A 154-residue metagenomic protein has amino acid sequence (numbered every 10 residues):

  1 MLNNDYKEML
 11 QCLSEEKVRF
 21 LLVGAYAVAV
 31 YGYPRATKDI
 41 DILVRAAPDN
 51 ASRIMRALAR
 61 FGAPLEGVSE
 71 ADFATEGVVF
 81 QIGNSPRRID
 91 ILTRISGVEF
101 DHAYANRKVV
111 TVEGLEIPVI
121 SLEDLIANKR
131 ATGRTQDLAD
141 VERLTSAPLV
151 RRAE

Functional and structural regions predicted by a protein language model:
M1-E154: Compositionally biased terminal segments of proteins
